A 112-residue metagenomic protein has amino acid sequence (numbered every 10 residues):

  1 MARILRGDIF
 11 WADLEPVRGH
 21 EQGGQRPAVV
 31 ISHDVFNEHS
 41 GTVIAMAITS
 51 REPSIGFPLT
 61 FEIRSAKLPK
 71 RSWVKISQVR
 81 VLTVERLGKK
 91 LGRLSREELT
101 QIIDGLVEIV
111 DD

Functional and structural regions predicted by a protein language model:
M1-D112: Conserved functional hotspots at enzyme active or ligand-binding sites that engage polyanionic ligands
